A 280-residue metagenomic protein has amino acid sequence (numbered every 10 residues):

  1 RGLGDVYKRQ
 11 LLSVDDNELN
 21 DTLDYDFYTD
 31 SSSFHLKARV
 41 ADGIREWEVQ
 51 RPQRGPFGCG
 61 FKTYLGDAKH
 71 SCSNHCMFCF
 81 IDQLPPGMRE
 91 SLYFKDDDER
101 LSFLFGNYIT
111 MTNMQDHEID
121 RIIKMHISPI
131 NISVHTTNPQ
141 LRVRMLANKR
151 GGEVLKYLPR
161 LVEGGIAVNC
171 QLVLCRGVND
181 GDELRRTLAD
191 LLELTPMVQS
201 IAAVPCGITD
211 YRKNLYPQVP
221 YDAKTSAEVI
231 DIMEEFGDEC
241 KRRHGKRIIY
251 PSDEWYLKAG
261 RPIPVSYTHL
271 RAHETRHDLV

Functional and structural regions predicted by a protein language model:
G2-Q10, T268-T275: Conserved small/polar residues in nucleotide/adenosyl-binding loops
K8-L11, L36, C79: Terminal peptide-recognition signature
S13-K37: PDZ domains, with a preference for the canonical peptide-binding region formed by the helix
V14, D82, S133, V204 (+1 more regions): Conserved residues at the C-terminal ends of beta-strands
T29-G43, V49-P52: Periplasmic N-terminal soluble interaction domains immediately after the signal peptide in Gram-negative
D42-I44, R51-M197, G207-F236: Conserved Radical SAM active-site core
I230-R276, V280: Hard-cation-handling environments
